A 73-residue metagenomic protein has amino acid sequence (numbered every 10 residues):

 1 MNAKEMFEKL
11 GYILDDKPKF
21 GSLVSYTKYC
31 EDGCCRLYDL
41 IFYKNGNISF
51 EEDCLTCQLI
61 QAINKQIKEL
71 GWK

Functional and structural regions predicted by a protein language model:
M1-D15: Amphipathic alpha-helical segments
M6-K9, A62, Q66: Charge-rich, solvent-exposed alpha-helical interaction surfaces
G11, D39, G46, L70-G71: Short, flexible coil/linker elements and helix-boundary hinge sites characteristic of intrinsically disordered
D16-A62: Acidic, low-complexity, intrinsically disordered interaction modules
K65-K73: Short acidic DE-rich linear segments
